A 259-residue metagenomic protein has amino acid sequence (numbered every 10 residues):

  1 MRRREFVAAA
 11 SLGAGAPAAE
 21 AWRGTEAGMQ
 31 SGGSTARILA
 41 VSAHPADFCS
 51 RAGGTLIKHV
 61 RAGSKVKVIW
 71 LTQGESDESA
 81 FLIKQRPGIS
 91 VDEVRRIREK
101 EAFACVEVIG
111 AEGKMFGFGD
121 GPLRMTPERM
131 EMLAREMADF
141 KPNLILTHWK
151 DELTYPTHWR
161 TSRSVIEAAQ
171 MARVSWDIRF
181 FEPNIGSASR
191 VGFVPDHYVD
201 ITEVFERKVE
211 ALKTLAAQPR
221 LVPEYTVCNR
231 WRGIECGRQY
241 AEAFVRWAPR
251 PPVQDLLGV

Functional and structural regions predicted by a protein language model:
M1-G13: N-terminal secretory signal peptides and thylakoid transit peptides that target proteins across membranes
E5, G54-T55, E101, M132 (+3 more regions): Alpha-helical elements of Rossmann-like donor-binding domains used by nucleotide-donor carbohydrate transfer enzymes
A8-A9, W22-F140, M171: Active-site rim/loop-helix segments in enzyme catalytic domains that contact anionic ligands
Q30-G33, E101, D177-V259: The feature marks non-catalytic terminal segments
G119-L123, W149-P156, A216: Short histidine/acidic/glycine/proline-rich micro-motifs that form metal- and phosphate-coordinating active-site loops
P127-L133, H158-I166: Charged helix-capping and loop-helix junction motifs
R135-D151, T161: Proline-aspartate-enriched helix->loop->beta-strand connector
S164-F181: Charged, glycine-enriched surface loops/patches that mediate electrostatic binding to polyanionic ligands
